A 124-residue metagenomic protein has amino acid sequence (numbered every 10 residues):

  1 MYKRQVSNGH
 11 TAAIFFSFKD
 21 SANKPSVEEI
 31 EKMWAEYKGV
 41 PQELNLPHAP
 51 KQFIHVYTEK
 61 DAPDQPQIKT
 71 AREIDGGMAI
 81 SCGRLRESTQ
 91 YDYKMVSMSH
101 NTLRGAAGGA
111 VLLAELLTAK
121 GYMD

Functional and structural regions predicted by a protein language model:
K3-K94: C-terminal substrate-binding/catalytic lobe of Rossmann-fold NAD(P)-dependent oxidoreductases
E73-D124: NAD(P)-dependent Rossmann-like dehydrogenase/reductase catalytic/cofactor-binding core
